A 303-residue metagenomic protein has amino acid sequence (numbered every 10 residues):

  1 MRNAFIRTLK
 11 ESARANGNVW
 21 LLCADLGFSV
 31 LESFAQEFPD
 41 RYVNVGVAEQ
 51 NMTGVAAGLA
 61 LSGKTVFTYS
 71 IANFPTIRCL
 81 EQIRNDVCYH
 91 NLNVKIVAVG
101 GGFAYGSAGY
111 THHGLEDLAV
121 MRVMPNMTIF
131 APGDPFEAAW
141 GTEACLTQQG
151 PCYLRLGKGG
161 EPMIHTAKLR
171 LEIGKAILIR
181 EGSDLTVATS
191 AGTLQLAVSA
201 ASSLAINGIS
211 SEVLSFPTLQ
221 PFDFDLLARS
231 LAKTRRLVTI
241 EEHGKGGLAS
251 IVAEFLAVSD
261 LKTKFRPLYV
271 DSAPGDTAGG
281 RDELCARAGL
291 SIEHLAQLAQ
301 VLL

Functional and structural regions predicted by a protein language model:
M1-R155, G160, R170: Thiamine diphosphate
R2-N3, A15-C23, G27-Q36, Y105 (+1 more regions): Thiamine diphosphate
